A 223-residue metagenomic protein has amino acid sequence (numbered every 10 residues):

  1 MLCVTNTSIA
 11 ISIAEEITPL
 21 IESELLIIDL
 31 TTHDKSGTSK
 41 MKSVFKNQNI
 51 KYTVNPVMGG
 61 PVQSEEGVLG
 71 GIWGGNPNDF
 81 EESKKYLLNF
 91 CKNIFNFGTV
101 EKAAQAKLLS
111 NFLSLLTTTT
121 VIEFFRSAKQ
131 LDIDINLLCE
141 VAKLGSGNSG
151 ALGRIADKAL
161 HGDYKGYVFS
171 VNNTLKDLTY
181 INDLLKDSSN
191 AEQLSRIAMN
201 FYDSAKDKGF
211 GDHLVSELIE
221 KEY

Functional and structural regions predicted by a protein language model:
M1-S36: Rossmann-like NAD(P)-binding element
L2, A10, V62-E66, Q105-A106 (+2 more regions): A short acidic, helix-capping loop that chelates divalent metal ions and anchors anionic groups
L2, D29, Y52-V54, L194: Hydrophobic residues in well-ordered beta-strands that form the structural core
I13, H33-N111: Rossmann-fold dinucleotide-binding core
P19-S23, V44-I50, D132: Short helix-capping segments at alpha-helix termini
L26, K51, G70, A191-Q193: Proline-centered loop/turn at the N-terminus of a beta-strand
K102-E217, K221-E222: Helical "substrate-binding/catalytic lid" subdomain of Rossmann-like NAD(P)-dependent dehydrogenases/reductases
